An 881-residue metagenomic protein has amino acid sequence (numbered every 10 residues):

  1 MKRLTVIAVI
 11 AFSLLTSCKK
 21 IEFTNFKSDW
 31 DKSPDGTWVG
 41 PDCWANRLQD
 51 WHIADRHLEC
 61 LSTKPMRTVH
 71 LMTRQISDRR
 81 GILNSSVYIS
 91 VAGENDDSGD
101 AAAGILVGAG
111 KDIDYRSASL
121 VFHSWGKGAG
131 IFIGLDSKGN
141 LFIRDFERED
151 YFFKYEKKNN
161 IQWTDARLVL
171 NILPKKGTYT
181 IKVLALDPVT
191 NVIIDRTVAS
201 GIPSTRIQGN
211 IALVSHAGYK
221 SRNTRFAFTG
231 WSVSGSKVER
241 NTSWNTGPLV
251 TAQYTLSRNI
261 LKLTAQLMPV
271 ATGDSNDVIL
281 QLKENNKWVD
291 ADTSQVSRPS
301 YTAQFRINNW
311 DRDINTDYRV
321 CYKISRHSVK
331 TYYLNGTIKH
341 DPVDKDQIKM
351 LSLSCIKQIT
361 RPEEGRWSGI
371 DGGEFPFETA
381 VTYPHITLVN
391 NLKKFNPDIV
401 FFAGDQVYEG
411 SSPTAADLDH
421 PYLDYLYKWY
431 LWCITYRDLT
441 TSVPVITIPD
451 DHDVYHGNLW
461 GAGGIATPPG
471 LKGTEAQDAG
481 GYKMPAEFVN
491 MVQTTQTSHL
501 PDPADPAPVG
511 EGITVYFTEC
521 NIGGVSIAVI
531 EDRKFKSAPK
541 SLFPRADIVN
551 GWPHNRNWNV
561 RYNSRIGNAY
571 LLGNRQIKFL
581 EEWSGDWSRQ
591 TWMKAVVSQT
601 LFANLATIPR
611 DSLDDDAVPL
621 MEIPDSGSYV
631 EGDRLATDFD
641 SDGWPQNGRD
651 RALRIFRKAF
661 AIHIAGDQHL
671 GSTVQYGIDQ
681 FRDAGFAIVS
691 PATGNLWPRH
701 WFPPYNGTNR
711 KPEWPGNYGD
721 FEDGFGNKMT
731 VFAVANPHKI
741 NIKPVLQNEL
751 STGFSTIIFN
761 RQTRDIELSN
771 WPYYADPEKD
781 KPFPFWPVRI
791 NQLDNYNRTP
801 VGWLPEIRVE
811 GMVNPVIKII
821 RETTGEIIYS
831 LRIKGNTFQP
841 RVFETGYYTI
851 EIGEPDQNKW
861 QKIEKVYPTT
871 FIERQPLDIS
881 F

Functional and structural regions predicted by a protein language model:
M1-I21: Bacterial Sec-dependent N-terminal signal peptides
K20-R47: Extracellular carbohydrate-recognition regions
Q49-T68: Short carbohydrate-recognition loop motifs
R56, K220-V238, R258, L267 (+5 more regions): Long, structured stretches of catalytic cores involved in phosphate-ester chemistry, encompassing
S62-E147: Secretory/extracellular carbohydrate-interaction modules and structurally similar beta-sandwich "look-alikes"
S85-V87, N159-V198, I766: Carbohydrate-binding surfaces in secreted/extracellular proteins
L141-V169: Short, aromatic/His-centered strand-loop micro-motif at the edge of beta-sheets
V192-F226: Flexible glycan-contacting loops in extracellular carbohydrate-active proteins
